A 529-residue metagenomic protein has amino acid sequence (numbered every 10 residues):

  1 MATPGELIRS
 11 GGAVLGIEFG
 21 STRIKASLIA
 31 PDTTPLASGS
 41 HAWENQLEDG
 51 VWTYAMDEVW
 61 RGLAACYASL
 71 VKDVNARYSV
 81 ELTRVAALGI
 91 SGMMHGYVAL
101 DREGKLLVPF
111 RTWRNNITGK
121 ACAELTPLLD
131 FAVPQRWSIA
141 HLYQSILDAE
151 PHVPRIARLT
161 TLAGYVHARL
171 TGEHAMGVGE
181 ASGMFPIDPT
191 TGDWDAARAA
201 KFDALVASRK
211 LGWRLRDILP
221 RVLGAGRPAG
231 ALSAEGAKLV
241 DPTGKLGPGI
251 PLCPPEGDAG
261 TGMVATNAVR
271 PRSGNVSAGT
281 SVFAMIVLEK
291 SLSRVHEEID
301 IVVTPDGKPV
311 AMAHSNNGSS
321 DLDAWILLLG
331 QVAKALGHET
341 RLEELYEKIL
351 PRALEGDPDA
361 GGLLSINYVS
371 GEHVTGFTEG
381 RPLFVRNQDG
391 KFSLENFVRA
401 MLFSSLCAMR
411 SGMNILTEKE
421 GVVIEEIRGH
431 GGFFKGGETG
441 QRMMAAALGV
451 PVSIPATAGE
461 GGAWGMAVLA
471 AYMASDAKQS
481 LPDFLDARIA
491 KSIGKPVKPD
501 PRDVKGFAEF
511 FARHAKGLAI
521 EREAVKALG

Functional and structural regions predicted by a protein language model:
M1-P109, A123, R155, R216 (+6 more regions): N-terminal glycine/serine-rich phosphate-binding loop of ATP-dependent small-molecule kinases, especially carbohydrate
A2-R9, L15-G16, L82, A123-R136 (+5 more regions): Active-site core segments that coordinate phosphate-bearing ligands/cofactors across diverse enzyme families
T112: Conserved phosphate-binding/catalytic loop of the ribokinase/pfkB sugar-kinase fold
N115: Carbohydrate-associated surface elements
G119: Glycine/threonine-rich beta-strand-loop-alpha-helix active-site module that forms ligand/phosphate-binding
